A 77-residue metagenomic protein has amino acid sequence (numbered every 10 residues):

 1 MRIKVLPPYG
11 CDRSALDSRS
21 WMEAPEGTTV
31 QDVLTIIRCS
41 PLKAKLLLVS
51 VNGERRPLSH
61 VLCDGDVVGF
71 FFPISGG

Functional and structural regions predicted by a protein language model:
M1-G76: Ubiquitin-like/PB1-type beta-grasp interaction modules and other compact soluble beta-rich domains
